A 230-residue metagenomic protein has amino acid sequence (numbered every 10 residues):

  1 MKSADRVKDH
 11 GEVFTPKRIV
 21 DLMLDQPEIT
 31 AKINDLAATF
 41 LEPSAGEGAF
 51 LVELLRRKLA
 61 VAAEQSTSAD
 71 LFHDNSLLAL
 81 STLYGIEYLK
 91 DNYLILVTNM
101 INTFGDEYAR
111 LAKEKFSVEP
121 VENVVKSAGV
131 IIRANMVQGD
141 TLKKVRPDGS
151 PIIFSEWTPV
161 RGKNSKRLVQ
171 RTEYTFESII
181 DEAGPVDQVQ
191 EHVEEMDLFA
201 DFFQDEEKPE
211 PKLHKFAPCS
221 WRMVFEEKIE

Functional and structural regions predicted by a protein language model:
K2-E230: SAM-dependent methyltransferase catalytic region
